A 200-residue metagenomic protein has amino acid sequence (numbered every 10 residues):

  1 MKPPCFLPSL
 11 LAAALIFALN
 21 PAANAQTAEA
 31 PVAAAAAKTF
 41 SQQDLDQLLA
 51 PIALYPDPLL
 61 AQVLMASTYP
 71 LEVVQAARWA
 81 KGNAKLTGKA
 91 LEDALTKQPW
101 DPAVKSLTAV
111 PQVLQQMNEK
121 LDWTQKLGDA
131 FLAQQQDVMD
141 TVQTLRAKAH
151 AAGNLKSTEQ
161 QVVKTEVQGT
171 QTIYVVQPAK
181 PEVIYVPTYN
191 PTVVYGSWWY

Functional and structural regions predicted by a protein language model:
K2, L7-L10, I16, N20-Y200: N-terminal low-complexity segments enriched in Gly/Pro/Tyr/Ser
